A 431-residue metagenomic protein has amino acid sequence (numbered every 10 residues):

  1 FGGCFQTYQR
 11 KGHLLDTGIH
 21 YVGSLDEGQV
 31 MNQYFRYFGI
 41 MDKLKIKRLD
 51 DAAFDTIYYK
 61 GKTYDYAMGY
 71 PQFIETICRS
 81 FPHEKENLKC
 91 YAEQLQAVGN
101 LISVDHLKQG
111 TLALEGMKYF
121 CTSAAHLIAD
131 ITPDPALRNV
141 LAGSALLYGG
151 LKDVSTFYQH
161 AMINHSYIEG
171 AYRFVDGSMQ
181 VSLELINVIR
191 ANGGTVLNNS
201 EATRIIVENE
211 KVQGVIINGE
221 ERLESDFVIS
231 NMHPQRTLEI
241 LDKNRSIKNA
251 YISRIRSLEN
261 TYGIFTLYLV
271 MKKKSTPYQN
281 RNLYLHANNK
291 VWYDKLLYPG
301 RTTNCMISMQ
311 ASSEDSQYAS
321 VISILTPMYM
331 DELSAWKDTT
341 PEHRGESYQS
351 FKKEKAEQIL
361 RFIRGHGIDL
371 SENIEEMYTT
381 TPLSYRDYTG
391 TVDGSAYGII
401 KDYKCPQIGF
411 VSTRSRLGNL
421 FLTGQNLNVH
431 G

Functional and structural regions predicted by a protein language model:
F1-C90, Q94, I399: N-terminal glycine-rich phosphate/pyrophosphate-binding loop and immediately adjacent elements
K45-K47, T195-L197, E375: General small-molecule cofactor/ligand-binding pocket signal
I57-V154: Rossmann-like flavin
A136-Y148, R361, G365-N428: A glycine-rich dinucleotide-binding beta-alpha-beta segment and adjacent secondary-structure elements that constitute
V140-Y172, T413-G418: Active-site-adjacent "gating/activation" loops or surface patches in catalytic cores
A161-G219: Helical element adjacent to the flavin cofactor pocket in flavoenzyme catalytic cores
R173, T203-Q317: Mid-domain catalytic core of redox enzymes that form a hydrophobic substrate pocket/lid adjacent to a catalytic redox
K272-T380: C-terminal segments that line or cap access tunnels to active or ligand-binding sites in enzymes and enzyme-associated
